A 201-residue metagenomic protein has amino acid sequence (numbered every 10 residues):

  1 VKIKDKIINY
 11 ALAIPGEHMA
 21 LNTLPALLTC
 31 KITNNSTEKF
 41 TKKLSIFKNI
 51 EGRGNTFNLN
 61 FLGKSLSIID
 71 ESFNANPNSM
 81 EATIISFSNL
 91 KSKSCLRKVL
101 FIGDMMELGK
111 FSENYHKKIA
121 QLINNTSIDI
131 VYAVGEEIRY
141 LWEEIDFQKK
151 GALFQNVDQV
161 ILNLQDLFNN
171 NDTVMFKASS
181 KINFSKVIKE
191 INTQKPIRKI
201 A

Functional and structural regions predicted by a protein language model:
D5, P15-A201: ATP-dependent carboxylate-amine ligase
K6-Y10: Short beta-strand segments
